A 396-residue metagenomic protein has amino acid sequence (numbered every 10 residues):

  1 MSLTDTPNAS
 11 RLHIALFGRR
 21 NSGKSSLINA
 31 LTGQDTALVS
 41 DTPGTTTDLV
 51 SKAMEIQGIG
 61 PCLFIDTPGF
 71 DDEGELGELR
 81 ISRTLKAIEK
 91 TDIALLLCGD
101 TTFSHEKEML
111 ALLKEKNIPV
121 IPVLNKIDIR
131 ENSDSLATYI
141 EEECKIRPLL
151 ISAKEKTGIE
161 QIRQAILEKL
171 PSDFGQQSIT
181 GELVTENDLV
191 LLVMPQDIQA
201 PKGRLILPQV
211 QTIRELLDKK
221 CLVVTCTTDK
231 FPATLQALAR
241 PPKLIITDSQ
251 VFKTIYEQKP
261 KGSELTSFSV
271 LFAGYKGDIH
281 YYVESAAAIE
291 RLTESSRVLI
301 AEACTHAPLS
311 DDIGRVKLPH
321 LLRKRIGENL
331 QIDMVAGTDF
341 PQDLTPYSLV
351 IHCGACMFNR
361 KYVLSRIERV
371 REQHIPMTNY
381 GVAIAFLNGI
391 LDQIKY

Functional and structural regions predicted by a protein language model:
M1-E78, S82, K86-E89: Conserved G1/Walker A P-loop phosphate-binding module
M1-S2, R19-S25, G203-Y396: C-terminal effector/interaction modules appended to NTPase cores
I14, V190, S296-V298: Conserved hydrophobic helix-helix packing surfaces used for dimerization/oligomerization
D41, F70-L76, C98-T101, K169-P171 (+3 more regions): Short, flexible loop segments at the rims of nucleotide/cofactor-binding pockets, characterized by
K52-G60, E75-P148, S178-E182, L205-C221 (+3 more regions): Conserved C-terminal guanine-recognition region of P-loop GTPase G domains, centered on the G4
T67, L97-T101, I118-D134, L149-G158 (+8 more regions): G-domain G4 guanine-recognition motif of GTPases
E115-I121, K126-E182, L189-L191, K220-D229 (+4 more regions): Canonical P-loop GTPase G-domain recognition
L183-Q209: Long, well-ordered amphipathic alpha-helical subdomains in the mid-to-C-terminal portions of large enzyme subunits
